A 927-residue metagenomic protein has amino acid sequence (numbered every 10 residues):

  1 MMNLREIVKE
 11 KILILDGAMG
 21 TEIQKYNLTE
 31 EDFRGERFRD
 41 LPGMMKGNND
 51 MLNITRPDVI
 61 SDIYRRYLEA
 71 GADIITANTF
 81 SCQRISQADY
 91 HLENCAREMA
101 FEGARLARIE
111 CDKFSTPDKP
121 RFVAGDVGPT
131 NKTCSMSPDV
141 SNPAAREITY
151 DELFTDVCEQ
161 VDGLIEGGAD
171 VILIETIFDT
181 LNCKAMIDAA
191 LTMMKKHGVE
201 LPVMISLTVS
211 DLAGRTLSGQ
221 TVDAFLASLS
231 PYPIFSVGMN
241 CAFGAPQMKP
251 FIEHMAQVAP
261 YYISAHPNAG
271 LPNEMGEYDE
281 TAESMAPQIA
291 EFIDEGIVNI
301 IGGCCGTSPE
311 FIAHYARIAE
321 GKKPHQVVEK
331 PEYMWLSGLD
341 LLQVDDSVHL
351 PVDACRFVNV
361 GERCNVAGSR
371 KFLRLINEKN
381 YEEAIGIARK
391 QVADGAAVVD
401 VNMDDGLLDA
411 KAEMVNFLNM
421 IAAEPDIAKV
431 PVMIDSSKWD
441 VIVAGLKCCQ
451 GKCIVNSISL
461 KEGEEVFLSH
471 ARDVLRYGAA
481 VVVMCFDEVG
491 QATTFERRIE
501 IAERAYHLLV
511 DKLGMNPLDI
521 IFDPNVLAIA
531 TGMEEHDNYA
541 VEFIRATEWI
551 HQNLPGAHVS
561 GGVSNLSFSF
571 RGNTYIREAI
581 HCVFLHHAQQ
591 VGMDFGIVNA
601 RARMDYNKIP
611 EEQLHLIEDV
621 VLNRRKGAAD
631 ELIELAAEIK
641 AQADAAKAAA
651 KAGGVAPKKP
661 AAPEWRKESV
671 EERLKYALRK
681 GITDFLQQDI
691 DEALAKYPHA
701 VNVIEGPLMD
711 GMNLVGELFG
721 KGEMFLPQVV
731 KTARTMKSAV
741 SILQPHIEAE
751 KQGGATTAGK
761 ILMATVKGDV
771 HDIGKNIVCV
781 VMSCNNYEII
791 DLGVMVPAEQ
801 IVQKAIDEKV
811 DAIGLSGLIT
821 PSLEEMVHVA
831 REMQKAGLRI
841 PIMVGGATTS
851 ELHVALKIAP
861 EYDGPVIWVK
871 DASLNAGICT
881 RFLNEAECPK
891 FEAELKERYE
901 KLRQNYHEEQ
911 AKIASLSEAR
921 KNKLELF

Functional and structural regions predicted by a protein language model:
M1-F927: Domain-level signal for soluble alpha/beta catalytic cores
